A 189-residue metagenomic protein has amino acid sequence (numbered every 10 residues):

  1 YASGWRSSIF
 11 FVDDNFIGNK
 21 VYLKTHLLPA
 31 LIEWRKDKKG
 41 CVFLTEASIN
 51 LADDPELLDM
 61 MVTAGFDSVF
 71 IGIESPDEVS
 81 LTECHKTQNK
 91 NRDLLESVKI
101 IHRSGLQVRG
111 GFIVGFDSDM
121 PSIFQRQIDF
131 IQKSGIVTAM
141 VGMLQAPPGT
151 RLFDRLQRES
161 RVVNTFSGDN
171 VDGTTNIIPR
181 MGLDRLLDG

Functional and structural regions predicted by a protein language model:
A2-S3, L27: Acidic, glycine-rich loop-and-beta core segments that form the ion-binding/anion-interacting portion of active sites
W5-R6, I136: Proline-aspartate-enriched helix->loop->beta-strand connector
S7-I9, F43: Hydrophobic beta-strand segments of well-ordered beta-sheets in folded domains
V12-D13, A47: A secondary-structure boundary/capping signal
Y22-L23: Eukaryotic modular interaction domains in large regulatory/scaffold proteins
L28-G189: A structural motif corresponding to the C-terminal lobe/cap of the Radical SAM core domain
